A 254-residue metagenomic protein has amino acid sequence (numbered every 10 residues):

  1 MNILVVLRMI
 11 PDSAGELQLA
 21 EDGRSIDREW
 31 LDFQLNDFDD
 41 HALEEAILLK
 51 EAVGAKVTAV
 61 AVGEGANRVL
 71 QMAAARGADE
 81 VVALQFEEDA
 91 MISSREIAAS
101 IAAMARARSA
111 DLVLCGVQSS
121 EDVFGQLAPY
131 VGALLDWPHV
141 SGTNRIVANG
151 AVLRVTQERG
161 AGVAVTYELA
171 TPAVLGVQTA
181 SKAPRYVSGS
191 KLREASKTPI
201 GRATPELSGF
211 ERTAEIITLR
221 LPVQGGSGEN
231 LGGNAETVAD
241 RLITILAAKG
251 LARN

Functional and structural regions predicted by a protein language model:
M1-N254: N-terminal glycine-rich FAD/FM-binding segment characteristic of electron-transfer flavoproteins
